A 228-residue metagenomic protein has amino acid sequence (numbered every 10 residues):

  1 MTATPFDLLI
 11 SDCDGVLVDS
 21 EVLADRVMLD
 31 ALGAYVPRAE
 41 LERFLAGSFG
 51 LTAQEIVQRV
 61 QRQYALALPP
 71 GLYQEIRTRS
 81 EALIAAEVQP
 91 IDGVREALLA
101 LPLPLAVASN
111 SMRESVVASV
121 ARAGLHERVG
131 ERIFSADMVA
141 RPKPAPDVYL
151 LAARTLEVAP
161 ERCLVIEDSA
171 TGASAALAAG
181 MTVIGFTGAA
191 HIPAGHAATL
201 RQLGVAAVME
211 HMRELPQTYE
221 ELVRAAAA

Functional and structural regions predicted by a protein language model:
M1-F44, Q63: Active-site neighborhood of HAD-like aspartate-dependent phosphohydrolases
T2-D7, L99, M112-A228: Asp-based, Mg2+/Mn2+-dependent phosphohydrolase catalytic module
T4-P5, I10, A82-V107, R113-V117: Short, acidic loop-to-helix structural element flanking the phosphoryl-transfer center in phosphate-processing enzymes
L17, L105, V165-I166: Conserved SAM-binding loop
A24-D25, G50-Q54, R95, M112-E114 (+2 more regions): Alpha-helix N-cap/helix-start and coil->helix boundary motif
L29-L32, T52-A67, S119, A153 (+1 more regions): Helix-loop "lid/cap" segments that line or gate small-molecule binding pockets
A34-R38, Y64-A67, G124-R128, E157: Short helix-capping segments at alpha-helix termini
Q58-E96: Metal-dependent phosphoesterase signature
